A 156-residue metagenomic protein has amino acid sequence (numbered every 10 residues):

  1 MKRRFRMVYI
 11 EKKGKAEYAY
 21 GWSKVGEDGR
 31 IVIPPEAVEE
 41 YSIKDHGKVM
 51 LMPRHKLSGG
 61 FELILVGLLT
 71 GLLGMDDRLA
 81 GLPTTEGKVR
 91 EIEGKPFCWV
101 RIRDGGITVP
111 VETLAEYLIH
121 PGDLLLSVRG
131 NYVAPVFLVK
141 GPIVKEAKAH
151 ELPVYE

Functional and structural regions predicted by a protein language model:
K2-K24, M52-G105, N131-E156: Intrinsic disorder/low-complexity detector
E17, D28, V32, E40-K48 (+1 more regions): Short linear sequence motif anchored by a di-proline
E27-S42, R101-L118: Short beta-strand-centered segments at strand-helix junctions
D28, D45, D76-D77, D104 (+1 more regions): Acidic-enriched, low-complexity/disordered segments with a strong bias for Aspartate over Glutamate
D45-P53, P121-R129: DNA polymerase processivity clamps
P83-V89, E116-L124: Short flexible/disordered coil segments
